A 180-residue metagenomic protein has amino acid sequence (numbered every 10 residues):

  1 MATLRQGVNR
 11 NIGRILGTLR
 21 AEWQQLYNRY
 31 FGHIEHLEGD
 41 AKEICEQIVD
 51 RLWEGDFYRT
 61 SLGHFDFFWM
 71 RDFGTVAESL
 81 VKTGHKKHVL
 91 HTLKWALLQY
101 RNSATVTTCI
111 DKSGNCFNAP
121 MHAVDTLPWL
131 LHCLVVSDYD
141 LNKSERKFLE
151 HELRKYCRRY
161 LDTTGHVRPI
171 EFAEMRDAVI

Functional and structural regions predicted by a protein language model:
A2-F68, L90-H91, W95: Low-complexity, Ser/Thr/Pro/Gly-enriched N-terminal "stalk/linker" regions
D66-F73, A77-G165, M175-V179: Aromatic-rich carbohydrate-recognition surfaces in CAZymes
